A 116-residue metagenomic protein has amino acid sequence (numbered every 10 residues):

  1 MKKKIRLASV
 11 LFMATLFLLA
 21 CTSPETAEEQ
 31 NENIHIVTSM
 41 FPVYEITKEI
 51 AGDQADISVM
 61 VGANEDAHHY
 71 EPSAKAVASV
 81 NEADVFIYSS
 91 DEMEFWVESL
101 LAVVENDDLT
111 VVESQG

Functional and structural regions predicted by a protein language model:
K4-S9, A20-G116: Extracytoplasmic metal-acquisition and chelation regions
F12-L18: Hydrophobic core
